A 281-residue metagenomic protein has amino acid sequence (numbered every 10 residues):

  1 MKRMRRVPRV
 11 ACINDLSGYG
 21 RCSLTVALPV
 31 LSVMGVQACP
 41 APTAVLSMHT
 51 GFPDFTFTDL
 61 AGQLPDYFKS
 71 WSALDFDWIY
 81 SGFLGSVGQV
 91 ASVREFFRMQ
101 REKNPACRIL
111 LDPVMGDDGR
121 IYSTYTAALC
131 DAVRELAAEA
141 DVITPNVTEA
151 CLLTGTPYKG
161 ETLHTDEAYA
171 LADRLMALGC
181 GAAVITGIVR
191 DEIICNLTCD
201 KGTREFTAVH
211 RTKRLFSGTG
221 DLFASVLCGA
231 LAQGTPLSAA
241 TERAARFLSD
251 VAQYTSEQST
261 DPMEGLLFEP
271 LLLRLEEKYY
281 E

Functional and structural regions predicted by a protein language model:
K2-L111, M115-S123, F268-E276: Conserved N-terminal subdomain of the carbohydrate kinase-like
G18, R204-G218: Short pre-catalytic strand/loop immediately N-terminal to key active-site residues, enriched for Gly-Thr
Q37, V142, P236: Residue-level detector of anion-binding/catalytic polar loops
S123-E205: Conserved phosphate/ATP/ADP-binding segment of small-molecule kinases
Y158-E167, A232-E242: Short, charged, surface-exposed loops that flank catalytic or proteolytic processing sites
K213-L237, T241: Short, small-residue alpha-helix embedded
S238-E281: Charged C-terminal helix
